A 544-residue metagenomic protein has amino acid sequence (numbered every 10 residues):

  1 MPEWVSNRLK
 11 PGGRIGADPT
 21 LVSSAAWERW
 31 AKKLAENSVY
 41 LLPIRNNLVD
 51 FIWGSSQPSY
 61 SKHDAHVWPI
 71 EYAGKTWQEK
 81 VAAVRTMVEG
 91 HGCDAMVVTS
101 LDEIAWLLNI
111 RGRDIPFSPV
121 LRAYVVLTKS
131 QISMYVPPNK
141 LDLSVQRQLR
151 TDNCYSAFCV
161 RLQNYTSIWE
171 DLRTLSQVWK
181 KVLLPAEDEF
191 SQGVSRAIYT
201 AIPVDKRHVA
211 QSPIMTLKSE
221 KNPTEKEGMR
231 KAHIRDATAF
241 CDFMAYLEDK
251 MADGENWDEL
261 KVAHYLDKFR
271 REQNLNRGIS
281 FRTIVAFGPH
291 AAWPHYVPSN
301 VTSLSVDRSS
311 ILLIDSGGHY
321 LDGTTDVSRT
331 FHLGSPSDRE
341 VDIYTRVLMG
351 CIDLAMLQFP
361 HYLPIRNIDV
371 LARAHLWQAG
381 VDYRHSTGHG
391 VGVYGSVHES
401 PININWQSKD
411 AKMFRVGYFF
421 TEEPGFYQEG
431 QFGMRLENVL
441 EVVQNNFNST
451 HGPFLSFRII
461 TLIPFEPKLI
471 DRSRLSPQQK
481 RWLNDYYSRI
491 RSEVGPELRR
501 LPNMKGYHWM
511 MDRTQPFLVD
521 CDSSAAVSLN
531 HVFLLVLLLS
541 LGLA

Functional and structural regions predicted by a protein language model:
M1-D522, H531, S540-G542: Active-site neighborhoods and metal-handling regions in enzymes and metal-associated proteins
A526-L534: A short, hydrophobic C-terminal helix/tail in secreted or cell-surface proteins
